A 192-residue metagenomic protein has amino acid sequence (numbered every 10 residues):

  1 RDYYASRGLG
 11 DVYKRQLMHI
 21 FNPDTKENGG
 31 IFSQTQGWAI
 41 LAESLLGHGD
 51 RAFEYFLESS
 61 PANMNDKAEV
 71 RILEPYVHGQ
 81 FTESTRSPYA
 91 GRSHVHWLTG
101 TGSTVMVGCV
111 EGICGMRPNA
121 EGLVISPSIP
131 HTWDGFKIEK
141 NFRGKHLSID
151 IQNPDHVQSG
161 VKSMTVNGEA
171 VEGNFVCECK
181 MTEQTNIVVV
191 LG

Functional and structural regions predicted by a protein language model:
R1, I31-S33, V70: Generic helix N-cap/helix-start motif at coil->alpha-helix transitions
D2-Y13: Single conserved hydrophobic/aromatic residue that forms the stacking wall/gate of nucleotide- or nucleobase-binding
D11, I20-N28, W38-G192: Non-catalytic C-terminal accessory modules of carbohydrate-active enzymes
L17: SAM-dependent methyltransferase catalytic-core segment centered on the flexible catalytic loop and adjoining short
